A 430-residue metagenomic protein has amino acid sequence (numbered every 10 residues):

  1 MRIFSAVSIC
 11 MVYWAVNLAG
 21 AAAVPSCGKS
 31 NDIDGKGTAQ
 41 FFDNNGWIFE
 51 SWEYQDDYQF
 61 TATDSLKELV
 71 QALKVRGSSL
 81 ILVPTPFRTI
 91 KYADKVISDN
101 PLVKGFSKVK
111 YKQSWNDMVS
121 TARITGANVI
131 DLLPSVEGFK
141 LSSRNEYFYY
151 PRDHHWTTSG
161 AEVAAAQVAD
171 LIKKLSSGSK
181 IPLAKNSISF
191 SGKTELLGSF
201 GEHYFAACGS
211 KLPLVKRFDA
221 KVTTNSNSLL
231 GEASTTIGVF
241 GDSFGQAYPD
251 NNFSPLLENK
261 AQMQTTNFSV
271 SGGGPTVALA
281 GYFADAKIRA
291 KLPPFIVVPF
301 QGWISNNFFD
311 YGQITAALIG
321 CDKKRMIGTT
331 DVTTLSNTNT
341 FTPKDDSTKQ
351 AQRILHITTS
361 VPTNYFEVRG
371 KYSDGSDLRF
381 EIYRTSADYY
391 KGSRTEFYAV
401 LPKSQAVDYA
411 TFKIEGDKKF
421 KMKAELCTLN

Functional and structural regions predicted by a protein language model:
M1-F4: Positively charged n-region of N-terminal signal peptides that target proteins for export
A6-V7, F42: Short linear sequence motifs
V7-N17: Bacterial N-terminal signal peptides
N17-N430: Extracellular glycan-modifying ectodomains
